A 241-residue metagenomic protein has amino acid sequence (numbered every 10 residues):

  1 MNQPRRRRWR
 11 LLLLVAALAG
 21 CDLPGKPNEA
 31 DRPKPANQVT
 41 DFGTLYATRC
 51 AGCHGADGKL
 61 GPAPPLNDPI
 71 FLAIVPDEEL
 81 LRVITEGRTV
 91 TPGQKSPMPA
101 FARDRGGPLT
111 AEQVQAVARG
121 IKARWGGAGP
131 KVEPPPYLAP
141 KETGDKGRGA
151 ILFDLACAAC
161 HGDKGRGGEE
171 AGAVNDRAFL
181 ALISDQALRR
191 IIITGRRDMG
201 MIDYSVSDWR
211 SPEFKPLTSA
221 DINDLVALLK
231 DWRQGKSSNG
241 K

Functional and structural regions predicted by a protein language model:
N2-L11: Bacterial N-terminal signal peptides that target proteins for export
A17-G20: C-terminal motif of bacterial Sec signal peptides marking the signal peptidase cleavage site
D22-T44, A123-L152, G240-K241: Electrostatic cytochrome c docking/interface patches
P24, D104-V132, R210-G240: C-terminal capping alpha-helices of c-type cytochrome domains
A36-V39, G55, K59-E86, A100 (+5 more regions): Gly/Gly-Pro-rich "capping" loops immediately C-terminal to redox-active cysteine motifs in periplasmic/lumenal
Y46-A56, V117, G149-D163, L188 (+1 more regions): The canonical Cys-X-X-Cys-His
H54, T85-R88, K122-W125, H161 (+2 more regions): Protein kinase-like catalytic domain
Q94, M98, G200, W209: Residue-level hotspots at or immediately adjacent to binding/recognition sites across diverse folds
